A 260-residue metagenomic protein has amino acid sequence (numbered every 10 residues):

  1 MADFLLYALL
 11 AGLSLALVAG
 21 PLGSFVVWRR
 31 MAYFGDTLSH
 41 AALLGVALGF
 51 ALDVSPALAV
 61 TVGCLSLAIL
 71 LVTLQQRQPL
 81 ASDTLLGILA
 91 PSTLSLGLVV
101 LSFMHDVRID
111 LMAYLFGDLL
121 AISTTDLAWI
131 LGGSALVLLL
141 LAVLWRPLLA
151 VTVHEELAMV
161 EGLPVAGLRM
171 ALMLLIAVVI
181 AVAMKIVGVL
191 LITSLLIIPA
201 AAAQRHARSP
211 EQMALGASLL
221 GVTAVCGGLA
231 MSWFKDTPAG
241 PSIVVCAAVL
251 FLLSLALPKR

Functional and structural regions predicted by a protein language model:
M1, L115, L119-L120, L220-L257: C-terminal binding/interaction regions
M1-L17: Membrane-interfacial amphipathic/re-entrant helices at transmembrane-helix boundaries
L6-Y7, Q78, L86-R146, L174: Transmembrane helix-bundle core of multi-pass membrane transporters and related energy-transducing complexes
A8, P56-C64, D83-G87, L131 (+2 more regions): Loop-to-transmembrane alpha-helix initiation sites
S24-V107, A203-G216, S232-K235, P258-K259: Short loop segments and helix-boundary regions at transmembrane helix junctions of multi-pass inner-membrane proteins
A41-A51, L89-L101, A121, V165-A177 (+2 more regions): Small-residue-rich segments of transmembrane alpha-helices in multi-pass membrane proteins, especially helix faces
L127-P199: Helix-loop-helix "hairpin" substructures at the membrane interface of multi-pass membrane proteins
L190-P241: Transmembrane alpha-helical segments in multi-pass inner-membrane proteins
